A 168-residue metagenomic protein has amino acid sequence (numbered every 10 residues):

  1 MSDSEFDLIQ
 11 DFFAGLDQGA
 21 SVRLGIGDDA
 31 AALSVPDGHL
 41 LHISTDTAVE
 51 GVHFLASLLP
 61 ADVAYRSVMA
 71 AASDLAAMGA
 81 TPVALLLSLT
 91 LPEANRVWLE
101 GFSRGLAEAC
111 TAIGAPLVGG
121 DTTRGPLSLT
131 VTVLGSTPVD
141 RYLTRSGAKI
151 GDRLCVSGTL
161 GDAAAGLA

Functional and structural regions predicted by a protein language model:
M1-A168: Helix-biased detector of long, well-ordered alpha-helical tracts
